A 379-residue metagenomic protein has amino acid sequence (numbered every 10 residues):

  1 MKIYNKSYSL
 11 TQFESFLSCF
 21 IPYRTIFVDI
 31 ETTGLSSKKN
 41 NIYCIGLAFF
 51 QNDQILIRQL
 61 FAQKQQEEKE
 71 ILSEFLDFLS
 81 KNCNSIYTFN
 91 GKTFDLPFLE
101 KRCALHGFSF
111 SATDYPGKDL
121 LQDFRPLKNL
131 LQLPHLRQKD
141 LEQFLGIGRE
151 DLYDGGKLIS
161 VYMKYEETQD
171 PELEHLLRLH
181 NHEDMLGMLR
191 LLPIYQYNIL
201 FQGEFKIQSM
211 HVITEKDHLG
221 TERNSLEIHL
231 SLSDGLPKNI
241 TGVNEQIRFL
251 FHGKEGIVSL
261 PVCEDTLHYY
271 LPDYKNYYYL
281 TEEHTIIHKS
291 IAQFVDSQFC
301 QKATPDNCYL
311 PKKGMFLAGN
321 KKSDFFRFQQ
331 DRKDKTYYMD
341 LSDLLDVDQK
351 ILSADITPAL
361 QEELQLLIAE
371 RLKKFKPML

Functional and structural regions predicted by a protein language model:
M1-V28, T33-N40, F50-L379: DEDD superfamily 3′-5′ metal-dependent exonuclease/proofreading module
I45-L47: Short beta-strand scaffold segments in enzyme catalytic cores
